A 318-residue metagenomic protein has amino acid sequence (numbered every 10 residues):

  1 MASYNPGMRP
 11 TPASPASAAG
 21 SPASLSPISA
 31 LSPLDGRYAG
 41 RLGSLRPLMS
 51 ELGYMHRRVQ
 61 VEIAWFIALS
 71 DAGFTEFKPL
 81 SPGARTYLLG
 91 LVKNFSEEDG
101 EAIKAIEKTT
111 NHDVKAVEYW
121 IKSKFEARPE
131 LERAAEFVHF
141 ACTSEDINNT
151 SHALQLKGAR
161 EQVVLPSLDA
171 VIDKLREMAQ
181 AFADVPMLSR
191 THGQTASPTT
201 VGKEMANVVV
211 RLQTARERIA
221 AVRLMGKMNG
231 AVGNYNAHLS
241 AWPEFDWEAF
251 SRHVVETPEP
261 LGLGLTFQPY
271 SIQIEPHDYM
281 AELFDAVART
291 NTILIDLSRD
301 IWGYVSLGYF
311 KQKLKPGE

Functional and structural regions predicted by a protein language model:
M1-S3, G73, L265, P269 (+1 more regions): Short intrinsically disordered, low-complexity coil segments enriched in acidic
A2-H238, W242-E256: A helix-coil-helix interface module used to build multimeric assemblies and to scaffold catalytic/cofactor sites
A181-V185, R218, M225, P260-P269 (+2 more regions): Conserved helix-loop functional segments at active or binding sites
A215, I272-E318: Glycine-rich anion/phosphate-binding loop at the beta-strand->alpha-helix junction
W247-H277: Active-site-adjacent "gating/activation" loops or surface patches in catalytic cores
